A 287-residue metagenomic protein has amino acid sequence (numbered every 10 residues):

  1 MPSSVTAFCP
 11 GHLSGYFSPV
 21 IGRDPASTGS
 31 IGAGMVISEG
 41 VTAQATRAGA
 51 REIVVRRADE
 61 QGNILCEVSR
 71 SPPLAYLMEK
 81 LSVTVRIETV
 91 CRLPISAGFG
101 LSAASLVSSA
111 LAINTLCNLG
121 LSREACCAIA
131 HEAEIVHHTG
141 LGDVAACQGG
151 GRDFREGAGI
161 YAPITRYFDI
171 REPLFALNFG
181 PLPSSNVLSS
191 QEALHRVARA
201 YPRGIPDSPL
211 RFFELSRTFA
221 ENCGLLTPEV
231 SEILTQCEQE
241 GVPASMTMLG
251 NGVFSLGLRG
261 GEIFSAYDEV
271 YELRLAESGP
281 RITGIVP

Functional and structural regions predicted by a protein language model:
M1-I95, R274-P287: ATP-binding N-lobe of GHMP and related small-molecule kinases
T6, A162-P287: C-terminal nucleotide
S14, G34, R92, S96-L106 (+1 more regions): FAD-binding core of FAD-dependent oxidoreductases, characterized by glycine-rich FAD pyrophosphate-binding loops
S18, T46, A146-G149, D153-G157 (+1 more regions): Short beta-strand-to-turn element immediately C-terminal to the catalytic PLP-Schiff-base lysine in fold type I
S82-L93, A128-I135, E229-E240: Short, hydrophobic/aliphatic alpha-helical segments
F99-R123: DPxDG-like acidic metal-binding loop motif
R123-F168: Alpha/beta catalytic cores of group-transfer enzymes, especially the acyltransferase/condensing modules of polyketide
